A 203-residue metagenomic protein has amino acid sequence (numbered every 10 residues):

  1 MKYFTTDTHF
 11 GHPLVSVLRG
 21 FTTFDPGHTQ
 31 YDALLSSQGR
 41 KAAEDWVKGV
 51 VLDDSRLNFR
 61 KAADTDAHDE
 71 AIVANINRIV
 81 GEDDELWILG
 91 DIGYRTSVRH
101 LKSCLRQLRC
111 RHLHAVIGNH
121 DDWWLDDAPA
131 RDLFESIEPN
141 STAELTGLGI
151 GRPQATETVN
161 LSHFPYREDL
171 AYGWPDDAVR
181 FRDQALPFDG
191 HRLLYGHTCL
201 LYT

Functional and structural regions predicted by a protein language model:
K2-H9, T158-P165: Active-site-proximal beta-strand elements of phosphoester/diester hydrolases
T5, L14-G149: Core catalytic region of metal-dependent phosphoesterases/phosphodiesterases, especially metallo-beta-lactamase-like
H9-G11, N119-H120, H163, L194-C199: Histidine-centered divalent metal-coordination motifs
D83, C110-H112, T156-T158, F188-G190: A general structural motif
F134-T142, V159-N160, R167-L170: A polyampholytic, Gly/Pro-enriched intrinsically disordered region
S162-H163, A171-Y172, V179: A conserved mid-domain beta-alpha-beta active-site/ligand-binding segment of alpha/beta enzyme cores
V179-A185, L193-H197: H/E-rich (His + Asp/Glu) clusters that bind or coordinate divalent metals
Y202-T203: Conserved small/polar residues in nucleotide/adenosyl-binding loops
